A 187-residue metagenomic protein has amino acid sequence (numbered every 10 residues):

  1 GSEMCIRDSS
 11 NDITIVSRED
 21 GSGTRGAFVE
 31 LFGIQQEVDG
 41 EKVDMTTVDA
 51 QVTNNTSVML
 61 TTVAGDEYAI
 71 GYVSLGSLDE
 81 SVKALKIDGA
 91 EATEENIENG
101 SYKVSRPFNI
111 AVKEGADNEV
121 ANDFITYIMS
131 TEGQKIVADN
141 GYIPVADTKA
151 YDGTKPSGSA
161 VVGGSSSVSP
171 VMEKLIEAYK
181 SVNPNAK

Functional and structural regions predicted by a protein language model:
S2-E3, R7-K187: Exported/periplasmic ABC-transporter solute-binding proteins
